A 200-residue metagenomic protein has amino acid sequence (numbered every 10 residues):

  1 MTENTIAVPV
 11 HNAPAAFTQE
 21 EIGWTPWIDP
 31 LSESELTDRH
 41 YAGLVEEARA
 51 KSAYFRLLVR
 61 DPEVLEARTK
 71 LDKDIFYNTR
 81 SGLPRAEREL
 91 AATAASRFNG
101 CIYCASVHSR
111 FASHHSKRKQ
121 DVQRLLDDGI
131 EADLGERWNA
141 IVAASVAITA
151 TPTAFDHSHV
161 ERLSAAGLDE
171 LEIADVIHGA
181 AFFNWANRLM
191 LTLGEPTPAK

Functional and structural regions predicted by a protein language model:
M1-K200: Hydrophobic alpha-helical segments
